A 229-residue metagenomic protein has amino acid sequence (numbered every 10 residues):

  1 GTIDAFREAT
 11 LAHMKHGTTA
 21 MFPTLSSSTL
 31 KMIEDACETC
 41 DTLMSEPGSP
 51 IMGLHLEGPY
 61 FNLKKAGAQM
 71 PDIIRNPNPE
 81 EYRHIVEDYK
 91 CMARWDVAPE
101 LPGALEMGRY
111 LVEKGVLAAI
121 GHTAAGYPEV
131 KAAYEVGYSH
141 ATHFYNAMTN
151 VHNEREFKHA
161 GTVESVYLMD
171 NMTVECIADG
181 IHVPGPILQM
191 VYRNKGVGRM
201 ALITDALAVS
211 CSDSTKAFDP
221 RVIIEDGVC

Functional and structural regions predicted by a protein language model:
G1-D4: Di-metal (Zn2+ and/or Mg2+/Mn2+) metal-binding site signature of metallo-dependent hydrolases with the MBL/beta-CASP
F6, T10, E34-D41, Y82 (+2 more regions): Generic structural signal for well-ordered alpha-helices, preferentially at hydrophobic/aromatic core positions
R7-A36, S49-N62, Y89-E100, V116-A119 (+2 more regions): Divalent metal-dependent hydrolysis catalytic cores, especially in the metallo-beta-lactamase
M14, S45, V112, Y134-E135 (+1 more regions): Anion (oxyanion) recognition and catalysis
I33-A36, K64-M70, M107-G108, E156 (+2 more regions): Short acidic, glycine/serine/threonine-rich loops at helix termini
D41-M44, G108-G115, Y192: Surface-exposed amphipathic alpha-helices with a cationic face
L56, K64-P79, H84-A160: Divalent metal-binding pocket/active-site signature
E129-C229: Active-site-adjacent C-terminal substructures of enzyme catalytic domains
